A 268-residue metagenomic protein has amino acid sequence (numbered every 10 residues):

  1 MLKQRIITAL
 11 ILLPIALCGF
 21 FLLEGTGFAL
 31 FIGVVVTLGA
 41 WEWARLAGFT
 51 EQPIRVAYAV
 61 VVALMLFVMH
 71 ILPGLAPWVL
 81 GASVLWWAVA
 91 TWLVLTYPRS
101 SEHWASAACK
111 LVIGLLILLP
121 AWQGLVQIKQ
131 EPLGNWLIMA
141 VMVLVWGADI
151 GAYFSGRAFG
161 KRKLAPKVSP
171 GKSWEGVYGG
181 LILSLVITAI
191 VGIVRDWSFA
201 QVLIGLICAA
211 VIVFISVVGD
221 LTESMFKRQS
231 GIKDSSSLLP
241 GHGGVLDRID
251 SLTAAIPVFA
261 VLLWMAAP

Functional and structural regions predicted by a protein language model:
L2-V211: Membrane-embedded alpha-helical bundles of polytopic integral membrane proteins
T8, A152, K172-S184, S216-G219 (+3 more regions): Alpha-helical transmembrane segments that form the membrane-embedded catalytic/substrate-binding core of multi-pass
L93, V218-D234: Transmembrane alpha-helical segments of integral membrane proteins
R157-A158, F226-S230, T253, V258: Re-entrant/interfacial helical elements at transmembrane boundaries that shape and gate the permeation pathway
R228-S251: Interfacial loop-to-transmembrane junctions
V261-P268: Juxtamembrane boundary at the C-terminal end of a transmembrane helix
